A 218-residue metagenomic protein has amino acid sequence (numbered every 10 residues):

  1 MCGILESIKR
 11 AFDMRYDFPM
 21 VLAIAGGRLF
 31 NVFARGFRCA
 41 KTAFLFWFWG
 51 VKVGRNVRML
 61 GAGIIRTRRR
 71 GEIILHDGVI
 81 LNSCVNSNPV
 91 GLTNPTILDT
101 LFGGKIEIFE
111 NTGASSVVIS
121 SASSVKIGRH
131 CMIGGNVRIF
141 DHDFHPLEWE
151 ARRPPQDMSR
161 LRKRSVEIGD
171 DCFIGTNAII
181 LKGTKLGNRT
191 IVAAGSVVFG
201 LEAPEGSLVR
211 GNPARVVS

Functional and structural regions predicted by a protein language model:
M1-F140, K163, G169-D171, A178-G183 (+3 more regions): Domain-scale signature associated with acetyltransferase and cell-envelope carbohydrate enzymes
G128-M158: Histidine/lysine/aspartate-rich catalytic loop segments that bind and position anionic ligands
G135, A194-G195: Active-site-proximal glycine-rich helix-loop-beta segment
R138, V197-V198: Conserved sequence/active-site signature of Rossmann-fold short-chain dehydrogenase/reductase
L147-W149, D170, I191: Extended, charge-rich C-terminal regions with high alpha-helical propensity
A151-E167, D171: Surface-exposed acidic, glycine/proline-enriched linker/cap segments that occur as 15-30-residue helix-coil
I191, V197, L208-R210: Short-chain dehydrogenase/reductase
